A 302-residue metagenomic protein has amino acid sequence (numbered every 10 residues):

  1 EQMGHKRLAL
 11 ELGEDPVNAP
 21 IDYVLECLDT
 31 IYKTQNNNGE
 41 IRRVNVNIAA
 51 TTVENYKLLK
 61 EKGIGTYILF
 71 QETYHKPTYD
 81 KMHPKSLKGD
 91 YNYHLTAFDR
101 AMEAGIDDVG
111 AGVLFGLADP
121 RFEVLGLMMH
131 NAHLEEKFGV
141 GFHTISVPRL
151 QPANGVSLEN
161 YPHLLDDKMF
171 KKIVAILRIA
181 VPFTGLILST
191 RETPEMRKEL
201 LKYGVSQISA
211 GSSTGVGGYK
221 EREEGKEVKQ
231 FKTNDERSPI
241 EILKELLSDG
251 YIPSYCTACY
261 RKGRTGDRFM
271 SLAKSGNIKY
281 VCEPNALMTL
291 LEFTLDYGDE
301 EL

Functional and structural regions predicted by a protein language model:
E1-A101, D108-A111, F115, G139-S146: Core AdoMet radical
Q2, K33-N36, E103, H133-E136 (+2 more regions): Generic secondary-structure signature for well-ordered alpha-helical cores
H5, I64, I106, V205 (+1 more regions): Short aromatic/hydrophobic-glycine micro-motifs
L12, T66, Q71, N92-V156 (+4 more regions): Conserved C-terminal portion of the radical SAM core fold that forms the substrate/S-adenosylmethionine-binding
P20-Y23, K57, Y79-H83, R121-V124 (+3 more regions): Short secondary-structure transition/capping segments
K76-Y79, A153-S157, G218-Y219: Short acidic/His/Gly/Ser-rich catalytic and metal-binding motifs that mark active-site loops of diverse hydrolases
M82-K88, E159-H163, V228: Short glycine-enriched, charge-decorated loop/helix-capping segments at active-site entrances that position
E195-S206, S212-L302: Radical SAM enzyme core and accessory elements
